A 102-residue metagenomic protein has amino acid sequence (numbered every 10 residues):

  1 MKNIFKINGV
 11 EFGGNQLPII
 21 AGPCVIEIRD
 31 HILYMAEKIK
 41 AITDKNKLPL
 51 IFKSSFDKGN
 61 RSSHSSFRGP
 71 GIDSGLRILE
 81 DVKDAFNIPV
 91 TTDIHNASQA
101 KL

Functional and structural regions predicted by a protein language model:
M1-I19, R77: N-terminal amphipathic alpha-helix/helix-capping segment at the start of soluble metabolic enzymes
F5, P18, C24, S62-S65: Short glycine- and Lys/Arg-enriched binding-loop motifs that mark or flank ligand-binding interfaces
V10-F12, L17, D30-H31, R61 (+1 more regions): Short capping/connector residues at structural and topological boundaries
G14-L17, N46-L50, D84-V90: Short, well-ordered coil/turn segments that N-cap beta-strands
G22, F52: Conserved, mostly hydrophobic/aromatic
V25-K40, P70-R77: Glycine-rich anion/phosphate-binding loops
K38-L48: A short, Lys/Arg-enriched amphipathic alpha-helix followed by its capping loop at the start of a domain
S54-L102: N-terminal active-site wall of soluble small-molecule enzyme domains
